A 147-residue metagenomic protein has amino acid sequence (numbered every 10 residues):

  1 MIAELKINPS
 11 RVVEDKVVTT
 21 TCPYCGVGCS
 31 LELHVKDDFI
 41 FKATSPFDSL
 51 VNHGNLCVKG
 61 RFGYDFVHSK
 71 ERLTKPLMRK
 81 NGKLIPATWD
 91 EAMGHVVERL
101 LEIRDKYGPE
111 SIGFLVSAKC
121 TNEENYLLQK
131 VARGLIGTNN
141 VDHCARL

Functional and structural regions predicted by a protein language model:
M1-L147: Catalytic alpha/large subunits of respiratory electron-transfer oxidoreductases, centered on bis-MGD molybdoenzymes
